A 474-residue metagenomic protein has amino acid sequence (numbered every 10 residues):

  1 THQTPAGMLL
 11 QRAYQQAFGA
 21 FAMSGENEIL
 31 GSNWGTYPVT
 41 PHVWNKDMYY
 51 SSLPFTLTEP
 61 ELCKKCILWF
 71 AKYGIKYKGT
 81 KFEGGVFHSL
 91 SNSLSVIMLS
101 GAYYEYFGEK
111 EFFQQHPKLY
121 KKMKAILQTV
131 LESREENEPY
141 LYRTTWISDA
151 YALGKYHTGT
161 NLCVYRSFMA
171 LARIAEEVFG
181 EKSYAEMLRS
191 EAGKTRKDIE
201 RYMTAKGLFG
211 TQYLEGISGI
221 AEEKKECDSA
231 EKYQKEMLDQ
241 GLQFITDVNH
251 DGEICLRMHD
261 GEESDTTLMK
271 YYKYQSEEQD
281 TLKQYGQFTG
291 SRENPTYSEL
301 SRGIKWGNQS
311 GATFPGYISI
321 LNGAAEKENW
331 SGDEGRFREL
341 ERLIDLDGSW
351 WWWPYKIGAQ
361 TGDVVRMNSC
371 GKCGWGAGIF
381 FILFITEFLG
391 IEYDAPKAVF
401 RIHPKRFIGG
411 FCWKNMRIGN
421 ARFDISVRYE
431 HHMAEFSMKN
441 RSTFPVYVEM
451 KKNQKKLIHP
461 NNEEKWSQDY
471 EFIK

Functional and structural regions predicted by a protein language model:
H2-A22, N45, G101-G159, M187-S190 (+2 more regions): Active-site acid/base region of carbohydrate-active enzymes
H2-E105, D260-Y271, L282, K305-T313 (+1 more regions): Substrate-binding groove/exosite segments of carbohydrate-active enzymes
H2-L10, F55-I67, Y104-K124, R173-G193 (+3 more regions): Structural helix-adjacent loops and short alpha-helical linkers that scaffold large soluble proteins
L30-S32, V43, L57-P139, Y297-R302 (+1 more regions): Helix-terminus loop motifs that line ligand-binding clefts
G85-S91, L127-G193, E223-Q234: The feature captures the catalytic groove of carbohydrate-active enzymes
E181-E222, E236, Q240, F244 (+2 more regions): Non-catalytic carbohydrate-binding regions of carbohydrate-active enzymes
C412-K451: Carbohydrate-binding surface patches
V448, K455-K474: C-terminal beta-strand-rich structural cap/linker in extracellular carbohydrate-active enzymes
